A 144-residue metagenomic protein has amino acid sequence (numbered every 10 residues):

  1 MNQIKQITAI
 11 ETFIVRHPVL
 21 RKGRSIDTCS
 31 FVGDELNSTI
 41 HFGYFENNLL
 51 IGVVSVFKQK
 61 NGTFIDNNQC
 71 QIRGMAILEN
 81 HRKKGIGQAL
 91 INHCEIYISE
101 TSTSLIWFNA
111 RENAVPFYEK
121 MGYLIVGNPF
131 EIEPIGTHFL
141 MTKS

Functional and structural regions predicted by a protein language model:
M1-I7: Conserved N-terminal entry element of GNAT/NAT acetyltransferase domains
A9-I14, P18-N67, R73: Acetyl-CoA-dependent GNAT
R73, L78, R111: Residue-level recognition of the GNAT/N-acetyltransferase active site
H81, G85-H93: Conserved acetyl-CoA pyrophosphate-binding loop and the N-cap/start of the following alpha-helix in GNAT-like
L90, A114-F117: Conserved short alpha-helix immediately C-terminal to the canonical SAM/SAH-binding motif I of Rossmann-like
I91, I98-R111: Conserved GNAT acetyl-CoA-binding A-motif
R111-E112, E131-S144: C-terminal "cap" of GNAT-fold acetyltransferases
E119-N128: Conserved acetyl-CoA-binding loop of GNAT-fold acetyltransferases
